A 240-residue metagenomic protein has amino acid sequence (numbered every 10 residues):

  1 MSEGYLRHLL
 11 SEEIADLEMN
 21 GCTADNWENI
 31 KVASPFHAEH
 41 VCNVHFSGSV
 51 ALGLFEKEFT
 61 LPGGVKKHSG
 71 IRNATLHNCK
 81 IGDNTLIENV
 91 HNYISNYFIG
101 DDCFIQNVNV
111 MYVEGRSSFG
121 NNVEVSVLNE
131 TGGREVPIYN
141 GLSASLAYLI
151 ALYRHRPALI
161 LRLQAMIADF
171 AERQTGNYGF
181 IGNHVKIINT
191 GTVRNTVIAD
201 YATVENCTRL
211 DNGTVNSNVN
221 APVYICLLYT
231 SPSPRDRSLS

Functional and structural regions predicted by a protein language model:
M1-G179, N183-H184, T190, Y201: Terminal amphipathic alpha-helical/low-complexity segments used for targeting or macromolecular assembly
F55-E56, L86, V90-N92, V108-V110 (+6 more regions): Short glycine/acidic-rich loop motifs that flank beta-strands on beta-rich extracellular proteins
C79-K80, Y97-F98, T196-V197, G213 (+1 more regions): Glycine-/alanine-rich, low-charge beta-solenoid repeats
Y229-D236: Conserved small/polar residues in nucleotide/adenosyl-binding loops
